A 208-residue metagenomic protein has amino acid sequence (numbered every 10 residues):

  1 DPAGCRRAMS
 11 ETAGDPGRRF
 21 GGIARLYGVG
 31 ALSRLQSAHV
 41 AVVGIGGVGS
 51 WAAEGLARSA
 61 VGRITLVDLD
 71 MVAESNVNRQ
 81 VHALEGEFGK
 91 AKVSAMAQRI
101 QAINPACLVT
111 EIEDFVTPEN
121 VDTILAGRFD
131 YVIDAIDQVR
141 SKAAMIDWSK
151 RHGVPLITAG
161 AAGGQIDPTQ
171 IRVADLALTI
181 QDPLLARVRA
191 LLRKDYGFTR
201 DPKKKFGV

Functional and structural regions predicted by a protein language model:
D1-A41: N-terminal charged helix/coil linker that caps or initiates catalytic domains
S10, Y131-V208: E1/E1-like adenylate-forming module used to activate ubiquitin-like modifiers and sulfur-carrier proteins
G17-F20, G28, V93, K142 (+2 more regions): A general structural signal for well-ordered alpha-helical segments in protein cores
Q36-A57, R63-D68: Glycine-rich adenosine-cofactor-binding loop
A52-A53, M96, M145: Hydrophobic residues within alpha-helices that form the first helical element adjacent to the glycine-rich loop
L66-N104: Glycine-rich phosphate-binding loop and adjoining beta1-alpha1-beta2 segment of Rossmann-like nucleotide-binding folds
G89-D130, I136-V139: A structured beta-alpha segment of the ubiquitous adenosine-cofactor-binding alpha/beta core
